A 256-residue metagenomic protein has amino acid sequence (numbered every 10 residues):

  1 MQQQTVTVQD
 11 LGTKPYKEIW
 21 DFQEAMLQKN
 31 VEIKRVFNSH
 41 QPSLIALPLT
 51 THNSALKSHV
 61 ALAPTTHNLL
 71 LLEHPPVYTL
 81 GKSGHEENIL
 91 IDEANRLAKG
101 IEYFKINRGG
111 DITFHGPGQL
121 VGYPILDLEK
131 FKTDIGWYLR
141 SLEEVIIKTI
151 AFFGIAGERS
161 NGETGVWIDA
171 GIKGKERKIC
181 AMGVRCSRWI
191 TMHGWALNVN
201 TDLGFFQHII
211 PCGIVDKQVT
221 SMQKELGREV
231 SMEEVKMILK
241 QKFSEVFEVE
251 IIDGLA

Functional and structural regions predicted by a protein language model:
M1-G174, C186, V230: N-terminal lobe of the biotin/lipoate ligase/transferase fold
Q2-L11, I135-I179, V184-A256: Long, positively charged amphipathic alpha-helical accessory segments at protein N-termini or as interdomain linkers
